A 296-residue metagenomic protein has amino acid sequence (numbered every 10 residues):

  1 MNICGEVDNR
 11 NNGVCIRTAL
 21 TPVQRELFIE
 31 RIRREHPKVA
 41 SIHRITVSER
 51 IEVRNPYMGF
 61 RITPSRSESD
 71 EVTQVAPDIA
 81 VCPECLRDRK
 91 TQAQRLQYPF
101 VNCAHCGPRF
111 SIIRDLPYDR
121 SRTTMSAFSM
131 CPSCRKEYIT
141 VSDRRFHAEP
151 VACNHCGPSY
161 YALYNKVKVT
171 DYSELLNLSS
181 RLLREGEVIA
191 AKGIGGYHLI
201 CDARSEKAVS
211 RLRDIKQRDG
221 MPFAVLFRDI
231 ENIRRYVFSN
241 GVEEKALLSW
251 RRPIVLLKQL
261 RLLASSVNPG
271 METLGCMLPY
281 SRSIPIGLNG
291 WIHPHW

Functional and structural regions predicted by a protein language model:
M1-P150, N154, P158-Y161: Intrinsically disordered, low-complexity, mixed-charge
I3, D8, N12, V23-E26 (+4 more regions): Long C-terminal interaction/binding lobes of large macromolecular proteins
I51-A80, V237-L248, L256, V267-P269 (+1 more regions): His/Asp/Glu-rich metal-coordinating catalytic cores of metallo-dependent phosphodiesterases/hydrolases acting on
V72-T73, L86-A93, E137-D143, V167-K168 (+3 more regions): Flexible, glycine/proline-enriched loop segments at strand-loop-helix junctions that form or flank small-ligand binding
C156-R184: N- or domain-start disorder-to-order transition segments that initiate the globular core
V188, G196-R261, M271: A phosphate-binding glycine/aspartate-rich beta-alpha loop in the early core of alpha/beta enzymes
K245-L247, K258-W296: Divalent-metal (Mg2+/Mn2+/Ca2+)-assisted nucleotide/phosphate chemistry catalytic cores
